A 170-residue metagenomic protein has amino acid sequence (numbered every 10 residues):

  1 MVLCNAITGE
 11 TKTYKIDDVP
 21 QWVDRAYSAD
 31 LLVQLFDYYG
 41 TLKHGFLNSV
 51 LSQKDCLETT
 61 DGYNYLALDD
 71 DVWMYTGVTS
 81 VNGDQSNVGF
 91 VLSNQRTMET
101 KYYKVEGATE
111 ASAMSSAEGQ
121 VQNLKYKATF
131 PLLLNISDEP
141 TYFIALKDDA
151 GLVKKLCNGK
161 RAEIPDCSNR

Functional and structural regions predicted by a protein language model:
M1-R170: Soluble extracytoplasmic regions of secretory-pathway and membrane proteins
